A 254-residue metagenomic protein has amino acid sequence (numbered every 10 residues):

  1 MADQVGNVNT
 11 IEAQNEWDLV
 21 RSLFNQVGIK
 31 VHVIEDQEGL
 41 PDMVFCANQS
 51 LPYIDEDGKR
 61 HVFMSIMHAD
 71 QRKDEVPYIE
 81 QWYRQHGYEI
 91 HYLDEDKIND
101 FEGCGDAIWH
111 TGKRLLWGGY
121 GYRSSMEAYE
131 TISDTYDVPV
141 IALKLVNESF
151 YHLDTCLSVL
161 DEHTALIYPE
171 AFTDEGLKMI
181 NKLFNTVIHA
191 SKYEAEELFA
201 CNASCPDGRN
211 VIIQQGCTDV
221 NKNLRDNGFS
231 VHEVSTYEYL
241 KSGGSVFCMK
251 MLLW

Functional and structural regions predicted by a protein language model:
M1-W254: The feature marks the mature, well-folded catalytic cores of soluble enzymes
